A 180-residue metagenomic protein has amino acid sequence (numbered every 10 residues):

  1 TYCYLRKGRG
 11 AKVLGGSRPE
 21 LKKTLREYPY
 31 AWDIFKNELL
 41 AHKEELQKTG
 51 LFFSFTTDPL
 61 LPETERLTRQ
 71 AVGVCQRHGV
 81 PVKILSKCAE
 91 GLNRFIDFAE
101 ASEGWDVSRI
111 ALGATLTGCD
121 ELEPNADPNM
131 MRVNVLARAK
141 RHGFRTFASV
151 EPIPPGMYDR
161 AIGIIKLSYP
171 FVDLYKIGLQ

Functional and structural regions predicted by a protein language model:
T1-R26: Canonical Radical SAM [4Fe-4S] cluster-binding loop centered on the CxxxCxxC motif and its immediate flanking residues
P29-Q180: Conserved AdoMet/S-adenosylmethionine-binding subsite of the radical SAM
